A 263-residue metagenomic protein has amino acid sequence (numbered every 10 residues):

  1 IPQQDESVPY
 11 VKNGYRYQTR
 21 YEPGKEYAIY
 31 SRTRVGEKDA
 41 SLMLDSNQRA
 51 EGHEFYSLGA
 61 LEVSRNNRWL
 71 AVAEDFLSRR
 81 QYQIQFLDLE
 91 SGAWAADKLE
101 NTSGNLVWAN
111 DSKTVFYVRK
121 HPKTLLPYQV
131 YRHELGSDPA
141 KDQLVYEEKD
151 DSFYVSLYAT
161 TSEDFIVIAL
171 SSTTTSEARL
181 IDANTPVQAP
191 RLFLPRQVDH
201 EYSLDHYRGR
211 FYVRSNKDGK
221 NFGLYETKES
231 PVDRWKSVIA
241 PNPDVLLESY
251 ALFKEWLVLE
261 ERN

Functional and structural regions predicted by a protein language model:
I1-N263: Beta-propeller folds
